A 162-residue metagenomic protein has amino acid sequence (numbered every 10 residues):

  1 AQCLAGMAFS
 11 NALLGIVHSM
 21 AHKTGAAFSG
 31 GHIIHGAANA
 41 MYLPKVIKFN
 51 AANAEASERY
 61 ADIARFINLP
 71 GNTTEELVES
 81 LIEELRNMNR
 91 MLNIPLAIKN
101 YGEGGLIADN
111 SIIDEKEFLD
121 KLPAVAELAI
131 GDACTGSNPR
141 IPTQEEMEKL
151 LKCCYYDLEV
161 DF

Functional and structural regions predicted by a protein language model:
A1, I16, M20, N39 (+3 more regions): Short, conserved alpha-helical segments within structured domains
A1-A12, I107-N110, E145: Carboxylate- and glycine-rich phosphate/diphosphate-binding segment that chelates Mg2+/Mn2+
A1-G6, M20, L43, L85 (+3 more regions): Short alpha-helical scaffolding segments that buttress acidic/His motifs in well-ordered protein cores
C3-N39, D132-S137: Glycine-rich phosphate/pyrophosphate-binding beta-alpha loops
A27-E117, V160: Gly/Pro-rich interdomain helix-loop hinge
E115-F162: Short, amphipathic C-terminal "tail helix"
